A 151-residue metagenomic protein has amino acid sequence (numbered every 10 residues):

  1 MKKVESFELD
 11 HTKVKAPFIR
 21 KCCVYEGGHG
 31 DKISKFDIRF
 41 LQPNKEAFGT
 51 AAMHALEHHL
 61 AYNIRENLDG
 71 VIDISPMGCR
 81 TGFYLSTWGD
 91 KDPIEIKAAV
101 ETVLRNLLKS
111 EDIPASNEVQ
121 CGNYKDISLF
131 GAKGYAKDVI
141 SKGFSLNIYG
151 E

Functional and structural regions predicted by a protein language model:
M1-A52, L56-I64: His/Glu-rich zincin catalytic helix
V4, V14, V24, V71 (+3 more regions): Extended aliphatic helical segments
V4-S6, V14-P17, C79-T81, E95 (+1 more regions): Proteins with a high burden of low-complexity, intrinsically disordered sequence enriched in S/T/G/P/A and R, requiring
L9, R20, G27, L85-S86 (+2 more regions): Intrinsically disordered, low-complexity regions enriched in small/polar residues
C22-C23, C79, C121: Generic recognition of cysteine residues
E26, L41, V71-D73, S128: Short, flexible coil/linker segments at or flanking structured domains
K45-I96: M16/MPP (pitrilysin/insulinase) zinc-metallopeptidase core fold and M16-derived inactive scaffolds
S86-E151: Acidic/histidine-enriched segments that form metal/cofactor-coordinating and catalytic pocket/exosite environments
